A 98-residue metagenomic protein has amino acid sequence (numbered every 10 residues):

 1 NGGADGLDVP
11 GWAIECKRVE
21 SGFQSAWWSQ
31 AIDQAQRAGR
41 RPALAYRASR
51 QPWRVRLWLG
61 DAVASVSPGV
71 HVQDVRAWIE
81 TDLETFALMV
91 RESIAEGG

Functional and structural regions predicted by a protein language model:
N1-G98: Catalytic phosphate/metal-binding cores of nucleic-acid and nucleotide-processing enzymes, i.e., regions that mediate
